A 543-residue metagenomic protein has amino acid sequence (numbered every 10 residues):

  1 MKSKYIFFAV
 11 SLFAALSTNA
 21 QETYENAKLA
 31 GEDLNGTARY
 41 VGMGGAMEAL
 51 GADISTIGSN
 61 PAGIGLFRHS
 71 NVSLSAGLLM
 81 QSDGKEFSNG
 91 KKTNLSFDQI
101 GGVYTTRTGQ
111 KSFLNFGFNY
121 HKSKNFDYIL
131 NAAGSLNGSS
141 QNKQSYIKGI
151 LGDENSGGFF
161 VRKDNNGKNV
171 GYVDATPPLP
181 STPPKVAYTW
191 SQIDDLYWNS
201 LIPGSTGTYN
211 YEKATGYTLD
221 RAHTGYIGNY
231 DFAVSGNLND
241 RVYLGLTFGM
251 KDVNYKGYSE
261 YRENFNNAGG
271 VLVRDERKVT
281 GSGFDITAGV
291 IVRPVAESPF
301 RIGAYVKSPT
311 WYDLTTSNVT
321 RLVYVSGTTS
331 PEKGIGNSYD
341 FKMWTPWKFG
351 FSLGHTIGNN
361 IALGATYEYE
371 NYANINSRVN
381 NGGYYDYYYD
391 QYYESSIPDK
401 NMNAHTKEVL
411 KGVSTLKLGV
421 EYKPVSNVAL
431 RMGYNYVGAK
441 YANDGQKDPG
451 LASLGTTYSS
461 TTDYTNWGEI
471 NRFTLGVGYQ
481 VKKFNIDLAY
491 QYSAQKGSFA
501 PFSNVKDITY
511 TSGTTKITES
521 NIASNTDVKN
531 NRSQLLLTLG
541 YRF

Functional and structural regions predicted by a protein language model:
M1-E25, L539, F543: Bacterial Sec-dependent N-terminal signal peptides
Q21-N35, Y40, T105-F543: Outer-membrane beta-barrel porins/channels
A38, L50-S59, I64-N137, G225-G228: Outer-membrane beta-barrel translocator/receptor signature
